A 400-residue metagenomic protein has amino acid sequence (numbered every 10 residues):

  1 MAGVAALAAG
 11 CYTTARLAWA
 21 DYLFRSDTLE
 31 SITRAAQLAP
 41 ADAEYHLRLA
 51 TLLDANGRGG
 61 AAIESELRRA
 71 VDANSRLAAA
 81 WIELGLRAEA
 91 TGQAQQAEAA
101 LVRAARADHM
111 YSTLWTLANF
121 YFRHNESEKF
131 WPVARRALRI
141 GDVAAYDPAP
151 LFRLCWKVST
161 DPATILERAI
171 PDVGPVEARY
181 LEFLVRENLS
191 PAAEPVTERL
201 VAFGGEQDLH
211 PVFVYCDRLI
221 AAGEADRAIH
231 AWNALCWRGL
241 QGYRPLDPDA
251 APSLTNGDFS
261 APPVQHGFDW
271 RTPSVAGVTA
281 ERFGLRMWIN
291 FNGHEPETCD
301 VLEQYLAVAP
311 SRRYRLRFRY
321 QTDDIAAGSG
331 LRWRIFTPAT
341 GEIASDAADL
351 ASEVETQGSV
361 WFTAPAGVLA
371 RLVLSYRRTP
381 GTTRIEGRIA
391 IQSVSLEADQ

Functional and structural regions predicted by a protein language model:
M1-L17, P171-A178, F183-Q400: Extracellular and organelle-lumenal recognition/adhesion modules and their flexible linkers in secreted
D21-T33, A55-R69, A90-R103, N125-V133 (+1 more regions): Structural signature of tandem alpha-helical TPR/SEL1-like repeats, specifically the intra-repeat loop/turn
R34-A35, R69-A70, R103-A104, A137-I140 (+2 more regions): Canonical positions in the second alpha-helix
L38-A41, S75, D108-H109, G141-Y146 (+3 more regions): Short coil turns that delineate tetratricopeptide repeat
Y45, A80, T113-L114, D147-L151 (+2 more regions): TPR alpha-solenoid repeat register
R48, E83, T116-L117, L154: Canonical tetratricopeptide repeat
S127-Y146, W156, T160, P171-G174 (+2 more regions): TPR/TPR-like (Sel1-like) alpha-helical repeat modules
